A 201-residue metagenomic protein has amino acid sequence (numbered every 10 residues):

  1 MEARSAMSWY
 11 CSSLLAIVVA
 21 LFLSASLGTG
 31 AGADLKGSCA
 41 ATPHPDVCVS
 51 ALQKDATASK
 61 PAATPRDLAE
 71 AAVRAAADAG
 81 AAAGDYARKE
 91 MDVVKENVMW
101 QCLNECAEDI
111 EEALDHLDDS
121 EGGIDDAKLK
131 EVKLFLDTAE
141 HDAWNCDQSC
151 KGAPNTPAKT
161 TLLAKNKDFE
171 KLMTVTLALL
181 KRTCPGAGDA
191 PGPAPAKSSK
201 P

Functional and structural regions predicted by a protein language model:
M1-D34, S198-P201: Terminal membrane/secretory targeting segments in land-plant proteins
T29-P201: Folded extracytoplasmic luminal domains of secretory or organellar precursors
